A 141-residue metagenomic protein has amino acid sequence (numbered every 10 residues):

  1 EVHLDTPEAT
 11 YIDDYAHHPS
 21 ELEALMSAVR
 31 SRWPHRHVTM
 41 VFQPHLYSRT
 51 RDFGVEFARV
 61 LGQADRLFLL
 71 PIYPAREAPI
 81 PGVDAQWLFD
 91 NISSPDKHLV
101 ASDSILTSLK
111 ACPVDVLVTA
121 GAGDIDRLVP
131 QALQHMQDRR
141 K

Functional and structural regions predicted by a protein language model:
E1-K141: ATP-dependent carboxylate-amine ligase
